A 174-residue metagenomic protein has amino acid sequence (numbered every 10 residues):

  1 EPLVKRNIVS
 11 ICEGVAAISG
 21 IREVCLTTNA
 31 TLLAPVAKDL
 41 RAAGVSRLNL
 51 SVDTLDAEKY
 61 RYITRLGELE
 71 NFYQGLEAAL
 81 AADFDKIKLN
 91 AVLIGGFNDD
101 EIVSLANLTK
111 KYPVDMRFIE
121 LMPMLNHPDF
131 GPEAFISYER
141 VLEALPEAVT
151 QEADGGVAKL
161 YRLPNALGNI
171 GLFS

Functional and structural regions predicted by a protein language model:
E1-P2: Glycine-rich, proline-tolerant flexible connector loops at the mouths of alpha/beta enzymes
K5-T109, D115: Radical SAM/AdoMet-radical enzyme domain recognition
S51-L55, I119-L121, F173: Generic beta-structure capping elements
L93-F97, E120-L125: Glycine-rich beta-alpha junction loops
K111, L121-M124, P128-S174: Auxiliary Fe-S-binding modules of radical SAM enzymes
